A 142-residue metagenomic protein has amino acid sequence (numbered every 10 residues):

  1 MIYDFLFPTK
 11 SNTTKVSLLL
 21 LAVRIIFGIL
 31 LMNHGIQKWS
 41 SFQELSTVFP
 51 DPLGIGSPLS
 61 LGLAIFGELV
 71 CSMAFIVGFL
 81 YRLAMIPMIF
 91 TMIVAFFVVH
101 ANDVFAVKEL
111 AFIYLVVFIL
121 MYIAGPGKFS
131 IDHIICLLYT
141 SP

Functional and structural regions predicted by a protein language model:
M1-S40, P58-F66, V70-M73, V77-S141: Extended, low-polarity transmembrane helix blocks
S40-I55: Membrane-interface interhelical connector segments
